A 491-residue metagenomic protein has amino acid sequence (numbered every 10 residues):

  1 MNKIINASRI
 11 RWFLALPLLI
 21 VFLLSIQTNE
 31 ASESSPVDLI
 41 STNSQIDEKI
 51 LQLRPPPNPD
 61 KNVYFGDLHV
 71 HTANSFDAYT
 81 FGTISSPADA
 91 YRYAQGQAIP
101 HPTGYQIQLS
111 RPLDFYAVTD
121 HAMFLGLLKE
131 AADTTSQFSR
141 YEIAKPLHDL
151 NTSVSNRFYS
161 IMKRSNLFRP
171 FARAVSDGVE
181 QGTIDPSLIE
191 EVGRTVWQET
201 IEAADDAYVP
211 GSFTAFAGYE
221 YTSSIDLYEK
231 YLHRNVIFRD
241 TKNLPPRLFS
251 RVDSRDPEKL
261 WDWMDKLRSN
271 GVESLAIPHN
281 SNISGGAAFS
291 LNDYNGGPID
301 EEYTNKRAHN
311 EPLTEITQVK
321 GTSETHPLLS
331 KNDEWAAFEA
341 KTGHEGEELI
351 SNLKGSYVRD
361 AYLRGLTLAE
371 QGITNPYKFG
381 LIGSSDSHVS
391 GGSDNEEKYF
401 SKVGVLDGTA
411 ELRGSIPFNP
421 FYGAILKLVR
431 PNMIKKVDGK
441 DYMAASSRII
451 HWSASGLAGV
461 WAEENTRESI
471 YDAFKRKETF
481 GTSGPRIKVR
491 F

Functional and structural regions predicted by a protein language model:
M1-I5, T28, D386: Generic cytosolic/nucleocytoplasmic N-terminal low-complexity/intrinsically disordered segments
K3-L14: Bacterial N-terminal signal peptides that target proteins for export
A15-L24: Bacterial N-terminal signal peptides
L24-S34: Bacterial Sec-dependent signal peptides at the C-terminal "C-region" and cleavage site
S32-F491: Extended, charged catalytic domains and RNA/DNA-binding interfaces, predominantly in divalent-metal-using enzymes
